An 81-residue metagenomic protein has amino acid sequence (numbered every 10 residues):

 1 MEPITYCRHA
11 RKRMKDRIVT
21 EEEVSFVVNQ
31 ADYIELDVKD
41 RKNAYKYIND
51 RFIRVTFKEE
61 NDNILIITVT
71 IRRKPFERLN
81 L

Functional and structural regions predicted by a protein language model:
M1-L81: Ribonuclease/tRNase effector modules and their secretory precursors
